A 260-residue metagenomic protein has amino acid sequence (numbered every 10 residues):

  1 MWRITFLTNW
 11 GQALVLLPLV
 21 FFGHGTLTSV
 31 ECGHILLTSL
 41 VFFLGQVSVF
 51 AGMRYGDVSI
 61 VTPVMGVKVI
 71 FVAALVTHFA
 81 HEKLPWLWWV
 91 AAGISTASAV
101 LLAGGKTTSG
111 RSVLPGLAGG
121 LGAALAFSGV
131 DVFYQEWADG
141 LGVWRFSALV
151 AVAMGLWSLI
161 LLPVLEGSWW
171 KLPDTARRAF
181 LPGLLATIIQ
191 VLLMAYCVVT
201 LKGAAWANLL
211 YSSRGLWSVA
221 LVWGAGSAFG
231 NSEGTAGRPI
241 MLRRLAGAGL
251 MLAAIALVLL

Functional and structural regions predicted by a protein language model:
M1-G56, G104-L121, L141, L149-T200 (+2 more regions): Membrane-interface interhelical linkers
T38-F42, M53-S95, R145-V152, G203-F229: Specific alpha-helical transmembrane segments that line the substrate/conduction pathway and gating interfaces
F43-V47, A73, T96, S128-V132 (+2 more regions): Residues that mark transmembrane-helix kinks and helix-interface sites in multi-pass secondary transporters
I60, V67-L125, V130-Q135, E233-L260: Juxtamembrane helix-loop boundary signature in multi-pass membrane transporters
Y134, G142-V143: Eukaryotic tandem repeat interaction scaffolds
